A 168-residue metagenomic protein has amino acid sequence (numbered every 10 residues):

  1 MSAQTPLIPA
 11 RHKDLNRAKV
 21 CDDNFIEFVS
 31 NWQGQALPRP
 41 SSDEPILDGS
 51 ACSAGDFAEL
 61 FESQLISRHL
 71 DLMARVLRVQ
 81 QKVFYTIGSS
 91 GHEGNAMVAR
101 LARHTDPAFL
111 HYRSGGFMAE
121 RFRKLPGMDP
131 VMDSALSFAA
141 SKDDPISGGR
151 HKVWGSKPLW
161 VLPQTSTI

Functional and structural regions predicted by a protein language model:
M1-N95, L101-H104, F109: Conserved acidic/glycine
H69-I168: Cofactor-binding active-site loop characterized by glycine-rich and histidine/acidic residues
